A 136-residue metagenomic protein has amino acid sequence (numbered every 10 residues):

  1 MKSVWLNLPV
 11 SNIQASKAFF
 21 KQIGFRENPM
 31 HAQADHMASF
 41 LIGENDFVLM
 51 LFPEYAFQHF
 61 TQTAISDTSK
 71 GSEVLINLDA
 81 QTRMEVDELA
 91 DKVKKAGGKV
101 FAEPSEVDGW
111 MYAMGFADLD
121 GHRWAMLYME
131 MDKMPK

Functional and structural regions predicted by a protein language model:
M1-A18, E73-L78, M129-K136: N-terminal beta-strand motif that seeds the catalytic metal site of vicinal oxygen chelate
N7-L8, Q81, D108-G109: Residues that cap or flank secondary-structure elements
N7-Q58: Core segments of cupin and vicinal oxygen chelate
K17, H59, D87, W124: Alpha-helical elements of the RecA-like P-loop NTPase motor core of helicases
S39-F40, A90-K136: Vicinal oxygen chelate
F57-T63, M134-K136: A short, acidic/glycine-rich surface segment
S66-K70: Short, flexible turn/loop "capping" segments at secondary-structure junctions
V74-V93, G97-G98: Mid-chain, well-packed structural core segment of small domains
